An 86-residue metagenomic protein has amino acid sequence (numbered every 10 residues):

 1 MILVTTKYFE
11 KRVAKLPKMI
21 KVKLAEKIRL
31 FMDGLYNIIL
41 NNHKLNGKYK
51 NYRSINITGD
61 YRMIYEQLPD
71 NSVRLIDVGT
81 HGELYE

Functional and structural regions predicted by a protein language model:
M1, L16, R53: Conserved acidic
I2-K7, K11, M19-V22, I57-R62 (+1 more regions): Enriched for short, Lys/Arg-rich terminal
V22-K23, D33: N-terminal non-globular leader segments, chiefly Sec-dependent signal peptides
L30-I55: A short, surface-exposed loop/turn module that caps and links secondary-structure elements
